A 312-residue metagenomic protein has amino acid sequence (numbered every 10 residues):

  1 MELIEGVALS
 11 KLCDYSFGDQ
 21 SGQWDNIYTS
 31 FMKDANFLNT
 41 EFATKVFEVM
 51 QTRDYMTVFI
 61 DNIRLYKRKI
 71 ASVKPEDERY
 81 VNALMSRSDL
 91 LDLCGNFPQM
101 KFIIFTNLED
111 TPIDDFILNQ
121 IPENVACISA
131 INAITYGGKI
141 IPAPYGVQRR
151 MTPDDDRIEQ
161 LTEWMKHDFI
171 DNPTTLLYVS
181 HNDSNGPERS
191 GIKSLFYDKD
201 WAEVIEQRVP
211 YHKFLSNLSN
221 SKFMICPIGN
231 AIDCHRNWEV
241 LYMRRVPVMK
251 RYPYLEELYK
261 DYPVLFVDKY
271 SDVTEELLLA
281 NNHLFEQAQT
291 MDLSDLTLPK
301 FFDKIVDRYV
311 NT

Functional and structural regions predicted by a protein language model:
M1-W238, Y242, V246-L265, E276-L277 (+1 more regions): Nucleotide-sugar donor-binding catalytic core of glycosyltransferases
K269-S271: C-terminal accessory segments of extracellular proteins
